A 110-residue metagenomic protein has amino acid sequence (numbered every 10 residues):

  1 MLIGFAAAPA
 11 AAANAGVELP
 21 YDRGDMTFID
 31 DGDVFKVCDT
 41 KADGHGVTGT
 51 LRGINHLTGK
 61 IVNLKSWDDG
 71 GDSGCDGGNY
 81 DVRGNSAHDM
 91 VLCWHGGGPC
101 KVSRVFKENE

Functional and structural regions predicted by a protein language model:
M1-A12: Secretory targeting and sorting signals
A11-E110: Post-signal peptide N-terminal regions of Sec-secreted extracellular proteins
